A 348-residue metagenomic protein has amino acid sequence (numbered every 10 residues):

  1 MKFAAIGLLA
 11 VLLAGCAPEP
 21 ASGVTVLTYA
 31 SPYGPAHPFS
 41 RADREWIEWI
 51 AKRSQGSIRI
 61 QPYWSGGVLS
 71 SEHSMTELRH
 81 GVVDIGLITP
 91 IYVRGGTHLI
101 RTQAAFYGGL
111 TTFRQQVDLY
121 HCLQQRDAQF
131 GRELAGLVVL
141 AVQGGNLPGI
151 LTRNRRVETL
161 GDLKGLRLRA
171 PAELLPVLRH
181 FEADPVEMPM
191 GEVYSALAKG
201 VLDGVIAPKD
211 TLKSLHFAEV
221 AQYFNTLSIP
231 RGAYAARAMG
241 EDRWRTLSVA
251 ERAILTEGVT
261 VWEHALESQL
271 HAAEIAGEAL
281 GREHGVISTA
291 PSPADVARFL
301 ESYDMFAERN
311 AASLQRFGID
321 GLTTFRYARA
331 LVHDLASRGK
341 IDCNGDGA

Functional and structural regions predicted by a protein language model:
A4-G15: Bacterial N-terminal signal peptides
C16-Q115, R132-E133, L137-A348: N-terminal secretory/targeting leader peptides
T111-Q129: A gly/proline- and charged-residue-enriched helix-loop-helix capping module
